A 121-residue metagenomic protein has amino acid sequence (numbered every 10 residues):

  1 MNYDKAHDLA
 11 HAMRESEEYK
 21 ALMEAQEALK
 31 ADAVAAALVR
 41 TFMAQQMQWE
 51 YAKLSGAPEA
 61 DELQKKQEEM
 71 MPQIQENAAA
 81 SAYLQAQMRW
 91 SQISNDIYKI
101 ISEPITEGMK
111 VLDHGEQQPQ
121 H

Functional and structural regions predicted by a protein language model:
Y3-E27: Short, charge-rich amphipathic alpha-helices with coiled-coil/heptad character
A21-M23, D61, Y83, D113: Short, hydrophobic secondary-structure boundary micro-motifs
M23-A25, Q85, T106: Short coil/turn segments at secondary-structure boundaries
L29-A86: Amphipathic alpha-helical segments
Q92-P104: C-terminal structural segments of small proteins and small subunits
I105-G108, L112: Short, Lys/Arg-rich amphipathic alpha-helical interaction segments that bind nucleic acids or acidic protein surfaces
L112-H121: Short acidic DE-rich linear segments
